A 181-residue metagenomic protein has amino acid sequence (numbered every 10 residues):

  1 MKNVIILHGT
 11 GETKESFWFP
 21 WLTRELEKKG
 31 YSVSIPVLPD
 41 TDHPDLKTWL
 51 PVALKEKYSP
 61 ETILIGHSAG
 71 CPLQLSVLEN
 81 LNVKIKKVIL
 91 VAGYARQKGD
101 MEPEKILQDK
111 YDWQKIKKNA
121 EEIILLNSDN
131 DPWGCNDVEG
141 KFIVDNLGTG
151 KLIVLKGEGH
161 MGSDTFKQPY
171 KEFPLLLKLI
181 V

Functional and structural regions predicted by a protein language model:
K2-P60: Active-site catalytic motif of lipid deacylating hydrolases and related acyltransferases
G9, L38-T41, V88-K98, S128: Active-site nucleophile loop of the alpha/beta-hydrolase fold
E15, P132-V138: Conserved alpha/beta-hydrolase "acid-adjacent" motif
G30-S34, V144-G162: Catalytic histidine neighborhood in serine/cysteine hydrolases with alpha/beta-hydrolase-type architecture
P44, E158-K171: Catalytic histidine-centered segment of alpha/beta-hydrolase-like enzymes
I63-I65, V88: Conserved alpha/beta-hydrolase fold motif
I65-L75: Gly/Ala-rich beta-loop-alpha elbow adjacent to hydrolase catalytic centers
N119-A120, L125-S128: Short beta-strand/loop motif that positions the catalytic acidic residue of the alpha/beta-hydrolase fold
